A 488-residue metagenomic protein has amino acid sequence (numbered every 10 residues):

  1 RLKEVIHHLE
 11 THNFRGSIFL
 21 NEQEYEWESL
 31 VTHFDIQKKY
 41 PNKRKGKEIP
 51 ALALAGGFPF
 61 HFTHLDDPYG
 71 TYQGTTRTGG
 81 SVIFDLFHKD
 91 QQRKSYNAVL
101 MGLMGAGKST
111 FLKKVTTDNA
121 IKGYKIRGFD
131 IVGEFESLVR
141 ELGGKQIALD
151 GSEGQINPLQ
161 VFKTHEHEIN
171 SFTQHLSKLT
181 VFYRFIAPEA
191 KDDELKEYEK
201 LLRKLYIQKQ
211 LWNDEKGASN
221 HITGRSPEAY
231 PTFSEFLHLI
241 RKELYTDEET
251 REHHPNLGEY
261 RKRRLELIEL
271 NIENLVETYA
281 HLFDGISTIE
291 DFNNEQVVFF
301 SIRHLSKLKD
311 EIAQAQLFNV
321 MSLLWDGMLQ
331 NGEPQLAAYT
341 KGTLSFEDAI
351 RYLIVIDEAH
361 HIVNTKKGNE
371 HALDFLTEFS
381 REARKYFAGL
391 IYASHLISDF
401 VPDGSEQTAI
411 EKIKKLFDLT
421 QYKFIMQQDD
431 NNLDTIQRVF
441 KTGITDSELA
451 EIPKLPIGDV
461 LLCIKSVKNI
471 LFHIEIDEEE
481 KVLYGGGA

Functional and structural regions predicted by a protein language model:
R1, L305-K307, H361-V363, I397-F400 (+1 more regions): Short acidic, S/G/P-rich loop/turn micro-motifs used as interaction or catalytic elements
R1-K39, V82-F84, H88, N97-L112 (+12 more regions): Accessory regions of macromolecular translocation/handling assemblies
N21, F87, L103, I131-E134 (+5 more regions): An acidic- and aromatic-residue-enriched active-site/binding cleft used to recognize and process polar
E28-V82, H88, I131, E136 (+5 more regions): P-loop NTPase motor domains
A98-L100, R127-F129, K145-I147, V298-F300 (+2 more regions): Hydrophobic/aromatic beta-strand patches that form the interior of the parallel beta-sheet core in alpha/beta enzyme
A106-N157: Walker A/P-loop NTP-binding active-site region of P-loop NTPases, recognizing the glycine-rich GxxxxGKT/S
S152-A190, N369-I476: Conserved ATP-driven motor cores of ASCE-family P-loop NTPases powering translocation/secretion/packaging/pilus
